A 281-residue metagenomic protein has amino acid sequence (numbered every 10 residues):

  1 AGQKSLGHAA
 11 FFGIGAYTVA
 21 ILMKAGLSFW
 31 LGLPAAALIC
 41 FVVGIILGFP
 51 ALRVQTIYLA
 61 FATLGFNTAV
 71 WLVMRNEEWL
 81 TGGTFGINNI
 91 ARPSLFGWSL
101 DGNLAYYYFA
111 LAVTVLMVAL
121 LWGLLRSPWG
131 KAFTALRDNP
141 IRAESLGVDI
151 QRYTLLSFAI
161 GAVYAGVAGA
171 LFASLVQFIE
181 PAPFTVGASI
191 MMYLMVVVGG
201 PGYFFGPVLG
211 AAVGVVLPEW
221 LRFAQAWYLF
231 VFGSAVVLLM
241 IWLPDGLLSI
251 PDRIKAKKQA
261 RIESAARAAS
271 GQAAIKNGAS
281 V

Functional and structural regions predicted by a protein language model:
A1-F49, S94-L100, W220: Membrane-embedded helix boundary and interhelical linker motif in transport proteins
A1-K24, F49-F61, A135-S145, I150 (+1 more regions): Single transmembrane alpha-helix segments in multi-pass membrane proteins
A1-K4, F41-E77, V115, Y193-P201: Short loop segments and helix-boundary regions at transmembrane helix junctions of multi-pass inner-membrane proteins
S5, T18, G44, T56 (+11 more regions): Generic structural signal for small/hydrophobic residues in well-ordered secondary structure, especially within
A9, L33-P34, T154-W242, K255: Transmembrane alpha-helical segments in multi-pass inner-membrane proteins
F66-S99, G130, P244-P251: Extracellular/periplasmic helix-loop junction at the C-terminal end of a transmembrane helix in multi-pass membrane
D101-E180, V281: Helix-loop-helix "hairpin" substructures at the membrane interface of multi-pass membrane proteins
L136-P140, S145-R152, L221-V281: Cytosolic-side transmembrane-helix boundaries in multi-pass membrane proteins
